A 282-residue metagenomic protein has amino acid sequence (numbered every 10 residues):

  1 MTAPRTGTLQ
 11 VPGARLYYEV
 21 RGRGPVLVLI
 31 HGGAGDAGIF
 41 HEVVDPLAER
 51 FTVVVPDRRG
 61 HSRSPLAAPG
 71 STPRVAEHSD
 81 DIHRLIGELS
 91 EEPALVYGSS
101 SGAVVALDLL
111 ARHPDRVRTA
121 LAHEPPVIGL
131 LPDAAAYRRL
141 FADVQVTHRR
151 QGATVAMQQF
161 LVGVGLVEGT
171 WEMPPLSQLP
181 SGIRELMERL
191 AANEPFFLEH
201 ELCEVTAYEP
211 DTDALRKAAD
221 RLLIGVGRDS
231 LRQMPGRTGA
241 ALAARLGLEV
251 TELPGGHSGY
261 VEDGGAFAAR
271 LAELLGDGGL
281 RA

Functional and structural regions predicted by a protein language model:
G7-L66, S71: Conserved HGGG/HGGXW glycine-rich cap/lid loop of the alpha/beta-hydrolase fold
L29-G33, S100, G227: Glycine-rich His-Gly loop
D57-H61, P126, P254-G256: Short beta-to-alpha linker loops that shape the active-site pocket of alpha/beta-hydrolase fold enzymes
R58-L95: Active-site loop/oxyanion-hole signature of alpha/beta-hydrolase fold enzymes
E92-D133: Conserved hydrolase catalytic core segment
A122, P126-G152: A catalytic-pocket lid/entrance helix-loop region that shapes and gates access to the active site across common
F141-A142, T147-A241, R245-E249: Alpha/beta-hydrolase
A244-A282: Catalytic active-site module of serine/aspartate enzymes centered on a nucleophile-bearing elbow/loop
